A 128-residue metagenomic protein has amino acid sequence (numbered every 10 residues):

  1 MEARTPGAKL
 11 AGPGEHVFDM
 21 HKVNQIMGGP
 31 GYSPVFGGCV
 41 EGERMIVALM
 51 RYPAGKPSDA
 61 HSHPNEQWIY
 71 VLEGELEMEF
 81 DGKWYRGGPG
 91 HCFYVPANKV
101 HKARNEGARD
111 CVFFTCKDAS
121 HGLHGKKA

Functional and structural regions predicted by a protein language model:
M1-R44, K126-A128: A short, N-terminal "cap"/entry segment at the start of jelly-roll beta-barrel domains of the cupin/DSBH fold
S33, A48-S62: Conserved short histidine dyad/triad with adjacent acidic residue
M50, I69, F93: Conserved GNAT-family N-acetyltransferase fold
S58-A60, M78-E79, V95, H101-G107: Short beta-strand His + acidic residue motifs that chelate non-heme Fe in jelly-roll/DSBH and cupin folds
N65-L76, D81: Glycine- and acidic-residue-biased ligand/ion/polar-headgroup-sensing regions
K83-A97: Short acidic-glycine-tyrosine-enriched beta hairpin
A97-L123: Ligand-binding loop in jelly-roll beta-barrel domains
